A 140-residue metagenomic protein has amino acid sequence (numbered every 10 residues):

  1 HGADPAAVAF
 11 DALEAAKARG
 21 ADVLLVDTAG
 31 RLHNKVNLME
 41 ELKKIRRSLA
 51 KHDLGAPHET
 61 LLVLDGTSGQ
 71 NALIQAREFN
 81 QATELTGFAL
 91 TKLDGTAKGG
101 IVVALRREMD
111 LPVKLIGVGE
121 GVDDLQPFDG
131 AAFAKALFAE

Functional and structural regions predicted by a protein language model:
H1-E140: P-loop/Walker A NTP-binding module and the surrounding RecA-like catalytic core of P-loop NTPases
